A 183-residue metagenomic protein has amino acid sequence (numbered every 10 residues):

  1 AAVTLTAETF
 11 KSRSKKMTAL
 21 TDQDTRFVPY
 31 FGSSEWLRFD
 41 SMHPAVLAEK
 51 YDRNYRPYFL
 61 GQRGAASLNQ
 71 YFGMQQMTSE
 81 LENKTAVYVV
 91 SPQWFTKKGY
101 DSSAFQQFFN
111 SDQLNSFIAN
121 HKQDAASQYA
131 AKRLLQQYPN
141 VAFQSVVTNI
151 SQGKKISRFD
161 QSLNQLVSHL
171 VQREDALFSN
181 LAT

Functional and structural regions predicted by a protein language model:
A2-Y55, G73: Membrane/wall-proximal cationic-aromatic binding patches
T4-T9, T18-T21, T25, T78 (+4 more regions): Residue-identity detector for threonine
L5, L20, L37, L47 (+9 more regions): Generic detector of leucine side chains in alpha-helical contexts
W36-A126: Membrane-embedded segments
S116-T183: Secreted/periplasmic serine-hydrolase-like ester/acetyl group-modifying domain
